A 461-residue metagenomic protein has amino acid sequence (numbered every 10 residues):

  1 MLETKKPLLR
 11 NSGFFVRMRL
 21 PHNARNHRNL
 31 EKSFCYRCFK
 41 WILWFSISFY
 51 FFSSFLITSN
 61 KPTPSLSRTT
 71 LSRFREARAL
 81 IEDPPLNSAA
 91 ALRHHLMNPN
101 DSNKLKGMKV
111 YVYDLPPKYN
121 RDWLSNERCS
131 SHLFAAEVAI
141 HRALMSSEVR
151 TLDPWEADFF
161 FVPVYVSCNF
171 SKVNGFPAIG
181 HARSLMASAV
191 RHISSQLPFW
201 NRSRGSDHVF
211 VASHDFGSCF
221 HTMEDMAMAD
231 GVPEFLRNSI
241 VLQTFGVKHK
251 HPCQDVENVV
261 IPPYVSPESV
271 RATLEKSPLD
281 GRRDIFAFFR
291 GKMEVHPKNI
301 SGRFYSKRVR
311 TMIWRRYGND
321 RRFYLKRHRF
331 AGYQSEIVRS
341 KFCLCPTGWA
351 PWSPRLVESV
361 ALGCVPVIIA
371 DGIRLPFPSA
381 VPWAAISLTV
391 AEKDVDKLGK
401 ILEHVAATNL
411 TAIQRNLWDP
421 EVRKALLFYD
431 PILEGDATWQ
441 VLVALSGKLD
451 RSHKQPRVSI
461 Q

Functional and structural regions predicted by a protein language model:
L2-R327, R415-W418, A425, Y429-Q461: Juxtamembrane luminal stem/stalk of type II transmembrane Golgi/ER carbohydrate-processing enzymes
G332-A425: Catalytic binding pocket for nucleotide-activated donors in carbohydrate/polymer assembly enzymes
